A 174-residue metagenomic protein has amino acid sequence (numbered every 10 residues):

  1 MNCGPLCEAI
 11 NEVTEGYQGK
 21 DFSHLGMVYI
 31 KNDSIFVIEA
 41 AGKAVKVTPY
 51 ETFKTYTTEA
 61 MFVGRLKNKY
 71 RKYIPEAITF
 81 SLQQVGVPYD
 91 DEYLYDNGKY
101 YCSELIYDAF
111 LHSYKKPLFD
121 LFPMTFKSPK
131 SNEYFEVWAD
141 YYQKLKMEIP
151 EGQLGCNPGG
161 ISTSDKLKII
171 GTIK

Functional and structural regions predicted by a protein language model:
M1-K174: Cysteine-nucleophile amide-bond enzymes
